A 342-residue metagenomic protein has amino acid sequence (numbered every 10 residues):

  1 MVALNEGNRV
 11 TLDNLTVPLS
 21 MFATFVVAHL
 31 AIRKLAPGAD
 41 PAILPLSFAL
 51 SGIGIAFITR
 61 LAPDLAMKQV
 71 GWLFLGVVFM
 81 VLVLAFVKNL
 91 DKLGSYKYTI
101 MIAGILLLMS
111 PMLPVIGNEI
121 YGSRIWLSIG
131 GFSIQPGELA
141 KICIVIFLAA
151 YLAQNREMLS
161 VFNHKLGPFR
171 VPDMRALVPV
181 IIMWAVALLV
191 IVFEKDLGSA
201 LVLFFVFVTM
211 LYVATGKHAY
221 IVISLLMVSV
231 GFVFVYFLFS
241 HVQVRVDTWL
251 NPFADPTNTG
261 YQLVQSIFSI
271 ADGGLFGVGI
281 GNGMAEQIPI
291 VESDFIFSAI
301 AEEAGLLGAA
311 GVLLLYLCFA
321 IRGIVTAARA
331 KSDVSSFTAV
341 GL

Functional and structural regions predicted by a protein language model:
M1-E194: Membrane-helix boundary/helix-loop-helix interface segments in multi-pass membrane proteins
V17, A42-S47, W72-L73, S133 (+8 more regions): Alpha-helical transmembrane segments of multi-pass membrane proteins, especially transporters and channels
S20-T24, L75-F79, E303-I321: Hydrophobic alpha-helical transmembrane segments
V26-L30, F147, V233, F237-H241 (+1 more regions): Transmembrane alpha-helix boundary/anchor motif
V78, M174-F237, L250: Hydrophobic alpha-helical segments of polytopic membrane proteins
V81, I146, A150, F207 (+3 more regions): Transmembrane alpha-helix boundary and packing residues in multipass membrane permease domains and related
L108, N118-S133, Y220-V312, K331-S335: Hydrophobic, glycine- and aromatic-enriched re-entrant/interface helices and adjoining loop segments
A327-L342: Loop-to-helix entry and N-terminal half of a specific, functionally important transmembrane alpha helix in multi-pass
